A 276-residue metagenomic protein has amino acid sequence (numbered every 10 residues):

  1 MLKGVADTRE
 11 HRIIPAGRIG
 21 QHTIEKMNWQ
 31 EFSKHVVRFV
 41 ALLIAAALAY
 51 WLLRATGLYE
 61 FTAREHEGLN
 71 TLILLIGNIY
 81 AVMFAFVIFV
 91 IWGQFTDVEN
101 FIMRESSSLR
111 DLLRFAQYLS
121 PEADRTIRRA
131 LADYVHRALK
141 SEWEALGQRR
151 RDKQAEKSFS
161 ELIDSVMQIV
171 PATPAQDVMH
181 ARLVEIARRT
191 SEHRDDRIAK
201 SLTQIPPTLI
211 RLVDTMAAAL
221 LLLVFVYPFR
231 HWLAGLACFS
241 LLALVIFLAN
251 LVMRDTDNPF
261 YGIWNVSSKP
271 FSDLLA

Functional and structural regions predicted by a protein language model:
M1-K26: N-terminal amphipathic/basic-hydrophobic helices that include classical n-h-c signal peptides and signal-anchor
I24-N28, T56, E60-G68, R104 (+5 more regions): Juxtamembrane loop-helix boundary motifs flanking transmembrane segments in multi-pass membrane proteins
N28-G57, E67-G68, A199-A276: Alpha-helical transmembrane anchor segments
L48, N78, V82-F84, E105-S108 (+6 more regions): Amphipathic, well-ordered alpha-helical segments in soluble domains
H66-F89: Membrane-embedded hydrophobic alpha-helical segments
N70, R104-Y118, S267-A276: Short extracytoplasmic/periplasmic juxtamembrane "stem" segments immediately C-terminal to an N-terminal membrane anchor
V82-M103, D257: Transmembrane signal-anchor/signal-peptide helices with a preference for the extracytoplasmic
D111-L202: Structured inter-helical modules in multipass membrane proteins
